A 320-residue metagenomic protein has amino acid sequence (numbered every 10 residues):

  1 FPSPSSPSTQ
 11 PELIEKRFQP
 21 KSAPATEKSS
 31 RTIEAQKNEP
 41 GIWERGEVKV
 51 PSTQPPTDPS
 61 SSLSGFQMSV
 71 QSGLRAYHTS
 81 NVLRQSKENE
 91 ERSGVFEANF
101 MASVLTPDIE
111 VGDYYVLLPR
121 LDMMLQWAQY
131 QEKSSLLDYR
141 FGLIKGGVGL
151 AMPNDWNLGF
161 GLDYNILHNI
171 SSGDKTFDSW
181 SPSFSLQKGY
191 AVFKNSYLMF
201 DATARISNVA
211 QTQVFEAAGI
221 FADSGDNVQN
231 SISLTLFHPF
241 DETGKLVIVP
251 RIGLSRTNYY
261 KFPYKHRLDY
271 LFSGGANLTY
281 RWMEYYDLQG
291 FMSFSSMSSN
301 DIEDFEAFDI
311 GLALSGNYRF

Functional and structural regions predicted by a protein language model:
F1-Q71: N-terminal periplasmic/intermembrane-space "pro-region" immediately following the signal or transit peptide
S60-S80, L118-L121: Transmembrane beta-strand segments of Gram-negative outer membrane beta-barrel proteins
V70-S72, P119-M123, G146, L158-L162 (+6 more regions): Membrane-embedded beta-strand positions of outer-membrane beta-barrel proteins
L74-V82, V104-T106, M123-Q131, L162-I170 (+8 more regions): Transmembrane beta-strands of outer-membrane beta-barrel pores
R75-F100, E132-S134: Surface-exposed strand-loop-strand hairpins of Gram-negative outer-membrane beta-barrel proteins
E88-F96, S134-G142, G173-S181, A218-Q229 (+2 more regions): Replace "Gram-negative outer membrane beta-barrel proteins" with "bacterial and organellar outer membrane beta-barrel
D108-R120, P153-F160, Y190-F200, D241-I248 (+2 more regions): Repeated loop/turn-to-beta-strand initiation elements of outer-membrane beta-barrel proteins
F291, E306-F320: Outer-membrane beta-barrel "beta-signal"
